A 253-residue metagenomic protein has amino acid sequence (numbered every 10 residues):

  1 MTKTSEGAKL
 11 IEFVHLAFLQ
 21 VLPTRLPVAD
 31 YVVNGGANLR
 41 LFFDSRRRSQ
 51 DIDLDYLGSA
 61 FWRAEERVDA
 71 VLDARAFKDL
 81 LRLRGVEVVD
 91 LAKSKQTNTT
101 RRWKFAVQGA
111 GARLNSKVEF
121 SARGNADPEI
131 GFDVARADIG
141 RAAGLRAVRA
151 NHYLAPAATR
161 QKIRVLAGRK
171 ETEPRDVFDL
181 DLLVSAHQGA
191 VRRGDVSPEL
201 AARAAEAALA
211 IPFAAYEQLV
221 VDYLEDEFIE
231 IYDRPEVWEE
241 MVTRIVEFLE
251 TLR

Functional and structural regions predicted by a protein language model:
M1-V32, F42-I52, Y56-R253: Structured mid-to-C-terminal alpha-helical surface segments
V33-A37: Glycine-rich beta-strand-to-loop/alpha-helix junction loops that act as flexible
